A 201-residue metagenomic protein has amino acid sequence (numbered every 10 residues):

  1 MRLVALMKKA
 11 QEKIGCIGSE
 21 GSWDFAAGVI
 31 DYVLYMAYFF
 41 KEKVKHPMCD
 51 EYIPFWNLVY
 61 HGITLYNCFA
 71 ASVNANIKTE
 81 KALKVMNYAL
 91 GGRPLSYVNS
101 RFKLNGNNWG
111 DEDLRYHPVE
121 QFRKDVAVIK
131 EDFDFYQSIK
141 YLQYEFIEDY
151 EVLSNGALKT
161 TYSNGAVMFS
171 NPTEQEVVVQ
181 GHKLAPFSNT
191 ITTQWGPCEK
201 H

Functional and structural regions predicted by a protein language model:
M1-H201: Active-site-proximal substrate-binding groove within the catalytic cores of carbohydrate-active enzymes
